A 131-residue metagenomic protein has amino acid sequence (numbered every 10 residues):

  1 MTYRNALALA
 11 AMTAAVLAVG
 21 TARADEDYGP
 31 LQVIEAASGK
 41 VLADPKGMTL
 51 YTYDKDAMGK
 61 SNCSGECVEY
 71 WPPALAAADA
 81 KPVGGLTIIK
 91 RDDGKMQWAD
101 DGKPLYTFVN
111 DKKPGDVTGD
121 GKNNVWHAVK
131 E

Functional and structural regions predicted by a protein language model:
T2-R4, G20-E131: Compact beta-sheet-dominated domain cores in extracellular/mature segments
L9-V16: Bacterial N-terminal signal peptides
